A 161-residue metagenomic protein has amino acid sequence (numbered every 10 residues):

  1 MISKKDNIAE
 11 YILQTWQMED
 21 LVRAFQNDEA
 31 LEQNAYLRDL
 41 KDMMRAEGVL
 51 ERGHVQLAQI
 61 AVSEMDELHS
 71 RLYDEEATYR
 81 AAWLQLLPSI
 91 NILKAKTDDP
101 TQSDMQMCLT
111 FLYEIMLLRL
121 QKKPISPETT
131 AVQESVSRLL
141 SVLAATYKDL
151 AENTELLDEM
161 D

Functional and structural regions predicted by a protein language model:
M1-Q56: N-terminal interaction modules that seed assembly of large macromolecular complexes
K4-K5, K41, E51, K94-K96 (+2 more regions): Context-gated lysine
A9, E32-A35, G53-Q56, I60 (+4 more regions): Alpha-helix boundary/N-cap detector
T15, L40-K41, A77, W83 (+1 more regions): Generic alpha-helical secondary structure signal
R23, N27-E29, E75-E76, S126 (+1 more regions): General structural signal for secondary-structure boundaries
Q26-R38, M44-V49, D66, S70-Y73 (+3 more regions): Short alpha-helix boundary/capping elements
A58-I115: A charged, amphipathic interaction segment
D98-D161: Glycine-rich, aromatic-bearing surface loops/beta-hairpins
